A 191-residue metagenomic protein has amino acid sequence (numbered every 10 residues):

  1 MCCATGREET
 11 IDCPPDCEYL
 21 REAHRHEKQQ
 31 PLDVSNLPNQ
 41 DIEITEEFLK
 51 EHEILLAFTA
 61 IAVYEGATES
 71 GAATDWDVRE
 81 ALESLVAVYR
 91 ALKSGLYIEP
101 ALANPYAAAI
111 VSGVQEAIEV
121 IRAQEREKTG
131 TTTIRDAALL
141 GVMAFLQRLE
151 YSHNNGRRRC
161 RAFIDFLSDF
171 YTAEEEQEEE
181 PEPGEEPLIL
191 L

Functional and structural regions predicted by a protein language model:
M1-V34: N-terminal cysteine/histidine-rich coordination modules
N39-L191: Domain-scale terminal segments
